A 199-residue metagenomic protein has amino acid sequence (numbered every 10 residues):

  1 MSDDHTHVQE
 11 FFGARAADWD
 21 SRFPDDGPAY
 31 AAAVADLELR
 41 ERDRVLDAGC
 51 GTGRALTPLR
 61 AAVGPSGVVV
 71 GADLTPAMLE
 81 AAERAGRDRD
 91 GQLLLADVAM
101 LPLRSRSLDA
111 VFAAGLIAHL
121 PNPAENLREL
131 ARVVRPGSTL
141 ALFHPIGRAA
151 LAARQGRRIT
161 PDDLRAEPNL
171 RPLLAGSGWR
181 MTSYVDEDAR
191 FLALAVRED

Functional and structural regions predicted by a protein language model:
M1-E41, R54-P58, M78-A81, R148-R157 (+1 more regions): Conserved class I S-adenosyl-L-methionine
L46-A48, T52-M100: Class I SAM-dependent methyltransferase SAM/SAH-binding core
A99-A110: A short acidic, Gly/Pro-enriched loop at the edge of an enzyme's catalytic core that lines a small-molecule cofactor
A110-N122: A short SAM/SAH-binding and catalytic strip from SAM-dependent methyltransferases
A124-P136: A short glycine-rich, Lys/Arg-flanked "PGG" loop and its adjoining helix->strand segment in the class I
T139-R165: Conserved class I S-adenosyl-L-methionine
D162-S177: Short alpha-helix
W179, V185-D199: Core SAM-dependent methyltransferase catalytic element
